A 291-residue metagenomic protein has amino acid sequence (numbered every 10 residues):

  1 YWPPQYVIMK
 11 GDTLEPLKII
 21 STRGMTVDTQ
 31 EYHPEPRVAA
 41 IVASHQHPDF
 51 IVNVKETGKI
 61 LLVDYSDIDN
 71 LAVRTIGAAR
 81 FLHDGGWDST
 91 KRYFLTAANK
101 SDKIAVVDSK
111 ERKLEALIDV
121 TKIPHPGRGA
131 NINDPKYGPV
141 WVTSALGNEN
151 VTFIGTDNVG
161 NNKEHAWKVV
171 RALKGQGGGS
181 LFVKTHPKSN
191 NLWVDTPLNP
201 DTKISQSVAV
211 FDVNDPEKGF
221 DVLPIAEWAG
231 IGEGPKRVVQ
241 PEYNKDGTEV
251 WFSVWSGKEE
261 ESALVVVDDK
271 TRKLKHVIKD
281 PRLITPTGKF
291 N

Functional and structural regions predicted by a protein language model:
Y1-N291: Predominantly soluble domains enriched in secretory-pathway, periplasmic, or organellar proteins
